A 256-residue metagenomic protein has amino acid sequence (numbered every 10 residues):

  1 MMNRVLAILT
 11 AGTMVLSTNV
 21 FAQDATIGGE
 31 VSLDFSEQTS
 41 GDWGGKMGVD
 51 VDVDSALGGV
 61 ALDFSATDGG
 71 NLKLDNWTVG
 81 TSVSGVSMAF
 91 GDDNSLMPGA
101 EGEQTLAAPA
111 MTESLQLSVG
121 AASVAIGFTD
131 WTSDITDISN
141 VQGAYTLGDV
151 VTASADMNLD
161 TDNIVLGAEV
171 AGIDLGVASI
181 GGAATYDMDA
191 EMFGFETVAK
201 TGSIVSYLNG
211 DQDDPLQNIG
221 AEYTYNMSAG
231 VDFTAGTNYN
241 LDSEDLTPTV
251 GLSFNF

Functional and structural regions predicted by a protein language model:
M1-F256: Outer-membrane beta-barrel proteins
